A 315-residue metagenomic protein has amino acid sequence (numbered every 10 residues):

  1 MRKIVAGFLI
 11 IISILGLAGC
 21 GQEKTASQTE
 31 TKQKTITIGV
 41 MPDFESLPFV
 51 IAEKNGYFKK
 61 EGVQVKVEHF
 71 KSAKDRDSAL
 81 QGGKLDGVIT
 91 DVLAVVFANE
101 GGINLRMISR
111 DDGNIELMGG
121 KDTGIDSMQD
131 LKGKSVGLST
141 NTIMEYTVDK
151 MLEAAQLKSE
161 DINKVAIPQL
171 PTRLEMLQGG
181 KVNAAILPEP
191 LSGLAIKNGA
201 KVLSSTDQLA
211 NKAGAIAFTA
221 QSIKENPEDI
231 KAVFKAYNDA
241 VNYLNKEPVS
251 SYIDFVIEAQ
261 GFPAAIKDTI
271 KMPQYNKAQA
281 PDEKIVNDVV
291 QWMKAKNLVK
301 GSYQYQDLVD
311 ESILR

Functional and structural regions predicted by a protein language model:
M1-I4: Positively charged n-region of N-terminal signal peptides that target proteins for export
A6-I14: Hydrophobic helical h-region of N-terminal Sec-dependent signal peptides in bacterial secretory/periplasmic proteins
L15-G19: C-terminal motif of bacterial Sec signal peptides marking the signal peptidase cleavage site
G21-E23: Bacterial signal peptide processing site
Q28-E160, K164-I167, N183-E189, K201-A210: Short, glycine-/small- and polar/acidic-enriched structural segments that line small-molecule recognition paths
D86, V92-L93, T123, D161-V256: Pocket-lining segment of extracytoplasmic ligand-binding domains
K224-K300: Secondary-structure end/capping motifs
Q291-R315: Conserved C-terminal helix/tail region of periplasmic/extracytoplasmic solute-binding proteins
